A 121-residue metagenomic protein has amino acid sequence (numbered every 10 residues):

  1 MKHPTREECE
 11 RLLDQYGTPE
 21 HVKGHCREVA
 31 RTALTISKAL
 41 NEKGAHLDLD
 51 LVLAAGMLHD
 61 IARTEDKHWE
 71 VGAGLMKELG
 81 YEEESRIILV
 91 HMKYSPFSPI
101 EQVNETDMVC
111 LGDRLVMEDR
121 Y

Functional and structural regions predicted by a protein language model:
K2-P4: Long, charged alpha-helical interface segments
R6-C26, A55-D60: Active-site flanking loop/helix segments enriched in acidic
E10, L34, A73: Short glycine-/small-residue-rich flexible loop motifs, especially phosphate/cofactor-binding loops
D14, K38, K77: Short polybasic/polar patches that bind polyanions
E28-R31, T35: Active-site hotspot residues in diverse enzymes, especially metal/ion-binding acidic/histidine motifs
T35-K43: Histidine-rich, glycine-flanked metal-binding segment
E42-Y121: Divalent metal-dependent catalytic cores for phosphoryl transfer on phosphate-bearing substrates
